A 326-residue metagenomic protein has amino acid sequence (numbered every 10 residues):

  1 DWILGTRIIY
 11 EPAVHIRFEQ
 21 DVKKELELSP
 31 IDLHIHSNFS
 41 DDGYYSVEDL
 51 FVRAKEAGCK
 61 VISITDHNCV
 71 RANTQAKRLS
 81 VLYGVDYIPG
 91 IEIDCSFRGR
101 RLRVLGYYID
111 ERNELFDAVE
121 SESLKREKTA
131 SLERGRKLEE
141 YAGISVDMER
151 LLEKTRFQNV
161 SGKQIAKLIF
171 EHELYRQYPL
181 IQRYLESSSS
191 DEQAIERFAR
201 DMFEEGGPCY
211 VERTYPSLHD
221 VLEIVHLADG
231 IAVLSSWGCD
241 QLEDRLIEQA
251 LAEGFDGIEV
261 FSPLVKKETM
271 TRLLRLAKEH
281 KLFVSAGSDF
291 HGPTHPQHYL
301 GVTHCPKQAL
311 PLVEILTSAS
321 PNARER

Functional and structural regions predicted by a protein language model:
W2-R101, M202-Q241, R245-H295, H304-P306: An N-terminally biased module of ancient metal coordination in phosphate/nucleic-acid-related enzymes
G5, I16-F18, V81-R245, L316: Extended substrate/RNA-proximal surfaces in nucleic-acid metabolism proteins
S37, N113, D147, S161 (+2 more regions): Alpha-helix initiation/capping motif
F255, P296-R326: His/Asp/Glu-enriched, well-ordered alpha-helical/loop segment that forms or immediately abuts the divalent-metal
